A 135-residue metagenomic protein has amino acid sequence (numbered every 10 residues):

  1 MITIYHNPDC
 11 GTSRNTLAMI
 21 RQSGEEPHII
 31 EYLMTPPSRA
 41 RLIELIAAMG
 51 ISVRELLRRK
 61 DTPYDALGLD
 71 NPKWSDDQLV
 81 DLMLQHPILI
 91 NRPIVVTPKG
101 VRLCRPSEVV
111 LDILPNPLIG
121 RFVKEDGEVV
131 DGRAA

Functional and structural regions predicted by a protein language model:
M1-S23, P27-Y32: Local sequence-structure signature of Cys/Sec-based thiol-disulfide redox active-site neighborhoods
M34-A135: Thiol/selenol-based redox catalytic cores and closely related redox-interacting motifs
